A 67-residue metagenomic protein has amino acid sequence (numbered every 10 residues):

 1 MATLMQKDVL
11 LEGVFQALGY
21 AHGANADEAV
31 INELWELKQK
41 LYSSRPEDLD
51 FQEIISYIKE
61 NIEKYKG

Functional and structural regions predicted by a protein language model:
M1-E28, E63: N-terminal acidic leader/helix
V14-A21, L34-S43, I58: Leucine-/aliphatic-rich long alpha-helical segments
E28-E36, Q52, S56: Short, charged, amphipathic alpha-helical segments
Y42-G67: Short, charged early-sequence alpha-helical segments and their helix-coil boundaries
